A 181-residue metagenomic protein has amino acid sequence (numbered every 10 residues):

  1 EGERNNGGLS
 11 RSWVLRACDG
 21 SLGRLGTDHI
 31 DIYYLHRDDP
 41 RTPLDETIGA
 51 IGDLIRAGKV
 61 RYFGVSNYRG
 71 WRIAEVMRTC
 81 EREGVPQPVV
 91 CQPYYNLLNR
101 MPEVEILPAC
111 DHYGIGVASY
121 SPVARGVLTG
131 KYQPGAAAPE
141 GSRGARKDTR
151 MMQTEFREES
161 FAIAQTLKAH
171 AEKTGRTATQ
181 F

Functional and structural regions predicted by a protein language model:
E1, H29, R143-K147: Short, basic/glycine-rich phosphate-binding loops at helix/coil junctions that contact nucleotide phosphates
E1-L15, H36-T42: Active-site mouth loops of central-metabolism enzymes
G7-L25, G49, I73-R78: Short, acidic/polar
L22-T42: Active-site groove signature of glycoside hydrolases
D38-Q180: Beta/alpha (TIM)-barrel catalytic core signal, keyed to glycine-rich beta->alpha loops juxtaposed to Asp/Glu that bind
